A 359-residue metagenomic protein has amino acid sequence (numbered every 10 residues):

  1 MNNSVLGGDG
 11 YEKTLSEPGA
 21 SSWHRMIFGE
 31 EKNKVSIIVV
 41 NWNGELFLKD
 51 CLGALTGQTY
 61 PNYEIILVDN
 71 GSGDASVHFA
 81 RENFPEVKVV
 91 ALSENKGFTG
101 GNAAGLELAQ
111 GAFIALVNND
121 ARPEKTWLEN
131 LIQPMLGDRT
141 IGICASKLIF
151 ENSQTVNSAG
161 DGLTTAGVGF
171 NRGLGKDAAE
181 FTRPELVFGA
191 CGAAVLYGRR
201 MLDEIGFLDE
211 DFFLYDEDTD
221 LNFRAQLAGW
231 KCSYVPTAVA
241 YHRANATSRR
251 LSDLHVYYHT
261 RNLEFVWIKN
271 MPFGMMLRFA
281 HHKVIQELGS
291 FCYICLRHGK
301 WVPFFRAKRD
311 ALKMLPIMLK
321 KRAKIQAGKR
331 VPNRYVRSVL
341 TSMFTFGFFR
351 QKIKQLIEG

Functional and structural regions predicted by a protein language model:
N2-L6, G10-G57: N-proximal low-complexity "stem/linker" segments adjacent to membrane-targeting elements
A54, P61, D69-H78, E94: A conserved acidic beta->alpha catalytic loop
A91-A109, N119-A121, N130: Glycine-rich, basic loop-to-helix element that forms the pyrophosphate-binding segment of sugar-nucleotide handling
I114: Short aromatic/hydrophobic "clamp" motif used to bind/position activated sugar donors
A121-T165: Conserved donor NDP-sugar-binding/catalytic core segment of glycosyltransferases
S146, T164-F188: Short, flexible, basic/aromatic active-site loop/helix in glycosyltransferases
F188-V239: A short, conserved alpha-helix in the catalytic core of glycosyltransferases
C232-A323, A327-R337, M343-F344: Active-site-adjacent helix/loop segment of glycosyltransferases that harbors family-specific signature motifs
